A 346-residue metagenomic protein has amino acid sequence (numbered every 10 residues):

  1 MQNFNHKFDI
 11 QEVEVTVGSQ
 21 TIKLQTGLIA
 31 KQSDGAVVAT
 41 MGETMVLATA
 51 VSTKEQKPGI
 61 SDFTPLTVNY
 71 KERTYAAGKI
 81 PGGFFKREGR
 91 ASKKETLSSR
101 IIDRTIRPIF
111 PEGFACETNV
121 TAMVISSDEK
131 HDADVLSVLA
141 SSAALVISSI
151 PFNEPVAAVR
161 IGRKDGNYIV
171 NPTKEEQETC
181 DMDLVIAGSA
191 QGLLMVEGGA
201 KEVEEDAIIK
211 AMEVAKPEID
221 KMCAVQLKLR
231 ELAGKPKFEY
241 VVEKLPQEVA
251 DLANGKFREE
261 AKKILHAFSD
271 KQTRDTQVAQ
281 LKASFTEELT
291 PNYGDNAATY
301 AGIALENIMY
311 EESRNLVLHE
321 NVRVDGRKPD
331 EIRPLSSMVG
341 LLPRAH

Functional and structural regions predicted by a protein language model:
Q2, I60-E72, S137-A140, N296-T299: Conserved glycine-bearing catalytic or ligand-binding loops at nucleotide- and phosphate-handling centers of large
Q2-T53, V242-H346: Extended amphipathic alpha-helical scaffolds
E12-V13, Q25-L28, A36-V37, E55-P58 (+6 more regions): A generic local secondary-structure boundary/capping motif
T21, S33-T118, V124-H131, A190 (+2 more regions): Glycine-rich, flexible beta-strand/loop modules in the N-terminal catalytic cores of phosphate-handling
K23, L47, T53, I102 (+3 more regions): Glycine-rich anion/phosphate-binding loop at the beta-strand->alpha-helix junction
T26-G27, A36, A50-S52, P58-S61 (+6 more regions): Short acidic, glycine/serine/threonine-rich loops at helix termini
S149-F268: Mobile "lid/hinge" segments at catalytic clefts and subdomain interfaces of large enzymes
